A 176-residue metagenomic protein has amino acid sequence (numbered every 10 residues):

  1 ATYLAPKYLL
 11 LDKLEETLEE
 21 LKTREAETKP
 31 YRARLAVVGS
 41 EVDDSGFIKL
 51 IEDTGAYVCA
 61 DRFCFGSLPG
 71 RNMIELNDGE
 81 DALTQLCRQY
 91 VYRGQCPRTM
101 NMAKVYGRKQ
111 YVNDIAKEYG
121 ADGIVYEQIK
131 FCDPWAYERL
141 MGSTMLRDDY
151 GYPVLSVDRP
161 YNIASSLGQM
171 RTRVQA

Functional and structural regions predicted by a protein language model:
A1-R71, N101: A charged, amphipathic alpha-helical module
A60-G107: Flexible internal linker/loop segments at domain or repeat junctions
A103-G120, E138-M141: A short, acidic, amphipathic alpha-helical segment used as a generic capping/interface helix at domain edges
Q128: Short secondary-structure boundary segments
C132-E138: Glycine/threonine-rich flexible loop motifs
L140-A176: Peripheral docking tails and interdomain loops at the edges of cofactor- or intermediate-handling domains
